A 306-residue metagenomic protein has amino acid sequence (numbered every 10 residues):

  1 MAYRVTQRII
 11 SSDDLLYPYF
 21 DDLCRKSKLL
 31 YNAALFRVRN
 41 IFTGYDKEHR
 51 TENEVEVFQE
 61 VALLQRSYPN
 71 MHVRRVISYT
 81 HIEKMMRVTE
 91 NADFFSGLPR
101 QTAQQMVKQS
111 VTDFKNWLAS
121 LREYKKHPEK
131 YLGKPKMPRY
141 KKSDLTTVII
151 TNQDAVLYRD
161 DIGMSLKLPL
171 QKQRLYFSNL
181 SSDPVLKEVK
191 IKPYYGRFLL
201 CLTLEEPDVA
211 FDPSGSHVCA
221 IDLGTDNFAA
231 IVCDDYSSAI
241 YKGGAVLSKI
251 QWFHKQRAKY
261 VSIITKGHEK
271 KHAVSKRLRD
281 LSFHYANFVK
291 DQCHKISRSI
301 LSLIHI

Functional and structural regions predicted by a protein language model:
M1-I304: Nucleic-acid substrate recognition interfaces
